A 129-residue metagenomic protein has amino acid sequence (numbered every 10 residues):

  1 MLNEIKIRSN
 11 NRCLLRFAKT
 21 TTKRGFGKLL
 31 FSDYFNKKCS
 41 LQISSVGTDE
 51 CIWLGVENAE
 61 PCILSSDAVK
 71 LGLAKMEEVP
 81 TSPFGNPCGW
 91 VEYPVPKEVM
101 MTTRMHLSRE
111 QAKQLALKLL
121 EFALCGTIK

Functional and structural regions predicted by a protein language model:
M1-K129: Positively charged, low-complexity terminal tracts and the immediately adjacent first secondary-structure elements
